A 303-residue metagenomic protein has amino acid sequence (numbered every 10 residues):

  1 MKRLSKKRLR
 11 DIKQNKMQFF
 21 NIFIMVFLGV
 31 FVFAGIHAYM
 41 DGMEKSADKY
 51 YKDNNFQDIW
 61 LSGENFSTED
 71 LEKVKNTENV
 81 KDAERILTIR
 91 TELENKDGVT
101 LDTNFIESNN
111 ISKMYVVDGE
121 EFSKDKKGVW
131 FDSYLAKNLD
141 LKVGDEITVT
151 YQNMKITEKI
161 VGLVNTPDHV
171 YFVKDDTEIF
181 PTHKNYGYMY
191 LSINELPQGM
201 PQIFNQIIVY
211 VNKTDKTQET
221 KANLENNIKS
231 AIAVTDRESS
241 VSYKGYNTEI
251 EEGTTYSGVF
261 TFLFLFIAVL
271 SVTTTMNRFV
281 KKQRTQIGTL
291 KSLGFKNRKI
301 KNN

Functional and structural regions predicted by a protein language model:
K2-V269, N297, N303: Membrane transport/envelope proteins' first extracytoplasmic loop
D11, A268-N303: Interfacial "coupling" helices/loops that link adjacent transmembrane helices in transporter permeases
